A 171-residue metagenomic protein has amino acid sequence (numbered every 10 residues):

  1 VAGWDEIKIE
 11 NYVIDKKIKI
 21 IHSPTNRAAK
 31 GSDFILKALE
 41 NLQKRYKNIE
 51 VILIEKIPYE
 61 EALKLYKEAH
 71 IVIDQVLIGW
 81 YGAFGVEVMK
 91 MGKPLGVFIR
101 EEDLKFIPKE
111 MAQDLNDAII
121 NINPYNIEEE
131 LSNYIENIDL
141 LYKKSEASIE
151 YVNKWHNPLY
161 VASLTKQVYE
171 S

Functional and structural regions predicted by a protein language model:
V1-K30, L36: Conserved donor-binding/catalytic core segment of Leloir-type glycosyltransferases
K17-I20, S32, L36-E61: A conserved nucleotide-sugar
I54-L65, L77-Y81, G85: Conserved active-site histidine-acidic residue motif and adjacent donor-binding/catalytic loop of glycosyltransferases
L63, G85-K90, K105, M111-A112: Short alpha-helical segment that forms part of, or immediately flanks, the ligand-binding pocket in carbohydrate-active
K67-W80, K93-P94: Acidic donor-binding loop of glycosyltransferase active sites
P94-D103: Short hydrophobic beta-strand element within catalytic cores of glycosyltransferases and related nucleotide-activated
K105-S132: Change "using UDP/GDP/dTDP sugars" to "using nucleotide sugars
E136-Y169: A charged, aromatic-enriched C-terminal amphipathic alpha-helix characteristic of glycosyltransferases across folds
